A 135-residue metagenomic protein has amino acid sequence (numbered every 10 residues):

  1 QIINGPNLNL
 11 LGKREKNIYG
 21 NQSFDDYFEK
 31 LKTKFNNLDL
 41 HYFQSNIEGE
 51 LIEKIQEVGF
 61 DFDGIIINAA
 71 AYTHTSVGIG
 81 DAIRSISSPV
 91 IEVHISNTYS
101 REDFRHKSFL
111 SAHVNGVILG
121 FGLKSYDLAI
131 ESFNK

Functional and structural regions predicted by a protein language model:
Q1-K13: Short beta-strand segments enriched in small/hydrophobic residues
P6-L8, A70-T73, S96-T98: Short glycine-rich anion-binding loops that position phosphate/pyrophosphate groups of nucleotides and phosphorylated
L10-D25: Glycine- and acidic-residue-enriched helix-capping/strand-helix junction motifs
D39-G49: Short beta->alpha junction loops
H41-Y42, I91, S100-K135: Short, glycine-/small-residue-rich phosphate/pyrophosphate-handling segment
E50-K54: Short acidic active-site motifs
V58-I65: Short acidic/histidine-rich motifs immediately flanking catalytic phosphotransfer sites in two-component signaling
S76-S87: Short Gly/Thr/Asp-enriched flexible loops that form oxyanion-binding sites at enzyme active sites
